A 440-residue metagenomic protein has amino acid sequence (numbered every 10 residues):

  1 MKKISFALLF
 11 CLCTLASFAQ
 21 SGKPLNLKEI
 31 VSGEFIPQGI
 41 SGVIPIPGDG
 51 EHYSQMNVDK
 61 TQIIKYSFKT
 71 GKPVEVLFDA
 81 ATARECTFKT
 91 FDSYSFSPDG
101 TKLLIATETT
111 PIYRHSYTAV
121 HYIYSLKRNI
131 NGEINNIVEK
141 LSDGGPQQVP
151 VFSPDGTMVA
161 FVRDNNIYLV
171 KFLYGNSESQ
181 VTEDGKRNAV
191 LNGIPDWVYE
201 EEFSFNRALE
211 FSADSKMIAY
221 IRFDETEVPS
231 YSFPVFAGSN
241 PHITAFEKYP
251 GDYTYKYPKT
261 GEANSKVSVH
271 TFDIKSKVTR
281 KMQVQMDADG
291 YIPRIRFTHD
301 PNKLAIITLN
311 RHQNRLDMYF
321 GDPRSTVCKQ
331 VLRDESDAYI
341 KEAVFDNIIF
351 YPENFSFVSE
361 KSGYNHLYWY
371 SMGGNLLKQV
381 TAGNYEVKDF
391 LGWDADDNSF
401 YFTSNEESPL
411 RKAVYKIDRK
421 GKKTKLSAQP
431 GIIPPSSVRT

Functional and structural regions predicted by a protein language model:
M1-K23: Bacterial Sec-dependent N-terminal signal peptides
A19-V438: Beta-propeller folds
